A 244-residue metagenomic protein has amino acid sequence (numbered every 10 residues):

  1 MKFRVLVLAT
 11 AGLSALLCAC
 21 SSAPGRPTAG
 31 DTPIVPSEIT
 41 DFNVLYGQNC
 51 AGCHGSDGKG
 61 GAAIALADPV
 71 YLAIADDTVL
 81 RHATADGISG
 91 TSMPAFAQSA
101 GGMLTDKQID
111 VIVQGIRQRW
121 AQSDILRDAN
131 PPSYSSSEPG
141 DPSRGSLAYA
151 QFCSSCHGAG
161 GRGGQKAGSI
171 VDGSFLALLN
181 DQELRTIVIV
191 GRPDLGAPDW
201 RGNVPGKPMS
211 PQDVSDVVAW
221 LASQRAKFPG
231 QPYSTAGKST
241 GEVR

Functional and structural regions predicted by a protein language model:
M1-T10: Bacterial N-terminal signal peptides that target proteins for export
L16-A19: C-terminal motif of bacterial Sec signal peptides marking the signal peptidase cleavage site
P24-T32, P36, T40, V44-G47 (+3 more regions): Flexible coil segments in periplasmic/lumen-exposed cytochrome c-class electron-transfer proteins
T32, P36-I39, N43, G55 (+4 more regions): Gly/Gly-Pro-rich "capping" loops immediately C-terminal to redox-active cysteine motifs in periplasmic/lumenal
